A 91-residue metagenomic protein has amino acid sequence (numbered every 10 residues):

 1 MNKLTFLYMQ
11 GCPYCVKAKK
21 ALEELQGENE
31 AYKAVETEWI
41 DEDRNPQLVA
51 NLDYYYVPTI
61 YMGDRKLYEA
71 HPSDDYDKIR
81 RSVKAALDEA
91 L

Functional and structural regions predicted by a protein language model:
M1-E28: Local sequence-structure signature of Cys/Sec-based thiol-disulfide redox active-site neighborhoods
Y8, A31-P46: Thiol-based oxidoreductase modules, predominantly thioredoxin-like and allied folds used for disulfide exchange
V16-K20, N51-L52, D74: Generic recognition of short, well-ordered alpha-helical segments
K19-L22, E30-A34, Y61, R65 (+1 more regions): Non-catalytic interaction surface on structured domains
Q26-Y32, L87-A90: Alpha-helix termini
N45-L48, Y76: A short acidic, often aromatic-flanked loop/helix-cap motif at beta-alpha or helix-coil junctions that lines enzyme
N51-M62: Structural micro-motif
M62-L91: Non-catalytic, surface beta->alpha helical segment in thiol-disulfide oxidoreductase systems
